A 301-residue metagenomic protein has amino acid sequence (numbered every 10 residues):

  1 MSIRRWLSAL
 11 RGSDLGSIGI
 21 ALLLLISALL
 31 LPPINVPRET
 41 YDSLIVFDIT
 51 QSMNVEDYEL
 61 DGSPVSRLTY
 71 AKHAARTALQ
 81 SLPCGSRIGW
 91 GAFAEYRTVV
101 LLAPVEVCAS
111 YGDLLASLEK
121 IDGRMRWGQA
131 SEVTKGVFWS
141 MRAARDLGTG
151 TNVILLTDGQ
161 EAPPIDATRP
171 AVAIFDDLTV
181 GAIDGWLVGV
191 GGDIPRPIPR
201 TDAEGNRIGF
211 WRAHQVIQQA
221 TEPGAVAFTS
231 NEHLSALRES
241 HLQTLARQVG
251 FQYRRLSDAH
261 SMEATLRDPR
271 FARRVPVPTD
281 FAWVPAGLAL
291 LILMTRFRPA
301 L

Functional and structural regions predicted by a protein language model:
M1-E39, L266-L301: C-terminal signal-anchor/stop-transfer transmembrane helix together with its immediate cytosolic, Lys/Arg-enriched
I34-Q51: Alpha-helical transmembrane signal-anchor/signal-peptide segments
T40-Y41, M53-I88, E106-S110: …and closely analogous acidic/polar surface helices at protein-protein or active-site interfaces in A-domain-like
I49-L60, S117-G123, P223-G224: Acidic/histidine-rich, surface-exposed loop or edge segments in extracytoplasmic proteins
D57-L68, V100-P104, I121-A130, F228-H233 (+1 more regions): Second-shell loop/turn segments in exported
R87-K120, A143-A144, R200-T201, A264-T265: Short beta-strand-loop
V99, E119, R124, A130-D184 (+2 more regions): Exposed acidic/Ser/Thr-rich ligand/metal-binding surfaces
L178-A300: Von Willebrand factor type A / integrin I
